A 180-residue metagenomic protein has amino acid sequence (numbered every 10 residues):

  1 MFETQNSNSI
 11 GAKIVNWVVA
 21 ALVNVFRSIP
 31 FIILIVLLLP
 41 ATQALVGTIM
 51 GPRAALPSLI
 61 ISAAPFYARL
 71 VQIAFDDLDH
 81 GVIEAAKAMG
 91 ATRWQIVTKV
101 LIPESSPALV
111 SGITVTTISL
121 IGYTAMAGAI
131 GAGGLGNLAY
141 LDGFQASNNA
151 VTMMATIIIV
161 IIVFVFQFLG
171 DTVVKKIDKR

Functional and structural regions predicted by a protein language model:
M1-V19: Transmembrane-helix boundary motif in ABC transporter permease subunits
E3-N6, M153-R180: C-terminal transmembrane helix and the adjacent membrane-cytosol boundary/short C-terminal tail of inner/organellar
I14-F26, A74, A139-G143, V173: Hydrophobic alpha-helical segments of integral membrane proteins, encompassing both true transmembrane helices
N24-R27, F31-F66, V151, A155-T156: Loop-to-helix entry region at the N-terminal start of transmembrane alpha-helices in multi-pass membrane transporters
R53-P57, I61-I83, I113-T114, I121-A125 (+1 more regions): Membrane-embedded alpha-helices of multi-pass transport/permease systems
F75-S105, Q145: Short helix-to-coil transition segments within interhelical loops that connect adjacent transmembrane helices
R93-Y123: Transmembrane alpha-helices
Y123-I159, D178: Glycine-rich helix-loop "coupling/hinge" segments at transmembrane-helix boundaries in multipass transporters
